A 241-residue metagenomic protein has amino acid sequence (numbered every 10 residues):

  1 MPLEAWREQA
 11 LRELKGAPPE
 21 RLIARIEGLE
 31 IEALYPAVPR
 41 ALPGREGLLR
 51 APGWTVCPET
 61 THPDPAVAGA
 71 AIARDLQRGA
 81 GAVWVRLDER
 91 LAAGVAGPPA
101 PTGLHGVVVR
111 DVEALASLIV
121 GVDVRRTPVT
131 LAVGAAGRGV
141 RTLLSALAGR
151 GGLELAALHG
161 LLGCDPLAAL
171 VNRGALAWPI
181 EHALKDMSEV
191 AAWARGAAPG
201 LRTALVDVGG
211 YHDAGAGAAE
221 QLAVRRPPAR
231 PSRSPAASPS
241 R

Functional and structural regions predicted by a protein language model:
M1-R241: Catalytic alpha/beta active-site cores
